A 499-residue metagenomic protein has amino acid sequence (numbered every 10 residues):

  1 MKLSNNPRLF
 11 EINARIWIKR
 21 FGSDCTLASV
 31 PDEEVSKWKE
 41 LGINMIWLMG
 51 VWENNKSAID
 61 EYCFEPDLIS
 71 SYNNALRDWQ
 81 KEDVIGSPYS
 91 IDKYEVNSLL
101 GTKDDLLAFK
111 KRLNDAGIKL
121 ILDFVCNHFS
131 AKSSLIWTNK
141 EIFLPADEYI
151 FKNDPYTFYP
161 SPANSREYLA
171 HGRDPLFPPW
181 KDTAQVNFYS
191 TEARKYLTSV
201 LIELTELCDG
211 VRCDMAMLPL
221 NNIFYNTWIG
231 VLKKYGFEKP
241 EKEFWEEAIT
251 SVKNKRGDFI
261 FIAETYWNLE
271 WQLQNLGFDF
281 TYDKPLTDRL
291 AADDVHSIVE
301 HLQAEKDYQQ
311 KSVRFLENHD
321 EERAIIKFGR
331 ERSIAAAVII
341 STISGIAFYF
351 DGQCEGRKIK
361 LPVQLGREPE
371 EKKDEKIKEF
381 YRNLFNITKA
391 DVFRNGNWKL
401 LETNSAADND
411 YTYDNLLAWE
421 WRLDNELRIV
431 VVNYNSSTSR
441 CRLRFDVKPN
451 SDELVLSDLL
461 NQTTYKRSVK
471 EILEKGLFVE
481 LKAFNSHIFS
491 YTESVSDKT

Functional and structural regions predicted by a protein language model:
M1-T499: Active-site and adjacent substrate-binding regions of carbohydrate-active enzymes
